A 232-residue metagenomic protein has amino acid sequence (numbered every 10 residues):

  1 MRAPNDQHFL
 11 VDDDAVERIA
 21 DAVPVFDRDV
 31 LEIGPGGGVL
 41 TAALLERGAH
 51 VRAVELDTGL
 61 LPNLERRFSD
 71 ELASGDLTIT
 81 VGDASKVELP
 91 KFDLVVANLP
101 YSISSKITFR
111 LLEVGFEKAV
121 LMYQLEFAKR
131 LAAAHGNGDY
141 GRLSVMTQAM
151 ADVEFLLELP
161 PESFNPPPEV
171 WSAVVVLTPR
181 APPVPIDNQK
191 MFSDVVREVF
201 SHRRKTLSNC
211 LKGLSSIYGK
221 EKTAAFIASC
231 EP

Functional and structural regions predicted by a protein language model:
M1-R197, S229: Catalytic cores of RNA-modifying enzymes
E198-P232: C-terminal lobe and adjacent flexible extensions of AdoMet/dcAdoMet transferase-like proteins
